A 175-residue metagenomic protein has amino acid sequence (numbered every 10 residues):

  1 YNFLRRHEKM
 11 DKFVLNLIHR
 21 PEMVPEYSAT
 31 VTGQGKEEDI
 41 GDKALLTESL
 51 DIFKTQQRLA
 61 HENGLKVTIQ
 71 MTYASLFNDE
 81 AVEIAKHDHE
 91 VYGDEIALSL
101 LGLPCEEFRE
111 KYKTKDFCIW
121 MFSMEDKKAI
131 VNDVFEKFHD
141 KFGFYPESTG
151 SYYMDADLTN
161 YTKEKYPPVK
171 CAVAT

Functional and structural regions predicted by a protein language model:
Y1-S148, Y153-T175: Catalytic alpha-helical scaffold of carbohydrate-active enzymes acting on polysaccharides/glycoconjugates
